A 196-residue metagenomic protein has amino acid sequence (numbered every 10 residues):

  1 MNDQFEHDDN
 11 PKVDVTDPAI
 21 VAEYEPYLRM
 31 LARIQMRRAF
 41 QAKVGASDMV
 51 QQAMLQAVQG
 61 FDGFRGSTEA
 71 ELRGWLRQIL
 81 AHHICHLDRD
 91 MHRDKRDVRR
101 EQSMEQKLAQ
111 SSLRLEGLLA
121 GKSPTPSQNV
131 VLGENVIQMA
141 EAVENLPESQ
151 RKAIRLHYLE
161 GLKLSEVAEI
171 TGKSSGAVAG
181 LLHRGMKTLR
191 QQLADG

Functional and structural regions predicted by a protein language model:
D9-P11, I34-Q41, Q52-E69, D90-H92: Sigma70-family region 2
K12-M36: A short, charge-rich alpha-helical start-of-domain segment used by transcription regulators
L28, A109, L113-I154, L162 (+1 more regions): Amphipathic alpha-helical segment used for protein-protein interaction
L28, A32, M49-A57, L76 (+3 more regions): Short, small-hydrophobic-rich alpha-helical interface motif
L28, A32-M36, A57, F61 (+4 more regions): Hydrophobic recognition helices of helix-based DNA-binding modules
V44, D48-L55, A70-H82: Structural recognition of an alpha-helix C-terminal capping motif at a helix-to-coil junction
G63, A81-G121, L132: Arg/Lys-rich amphipathic alpha helix in sigma70-family domain 2
Q138-A142, E148-Q150, L156-L159, L164-D195: DNA-recognition helix of helix-turn-helix
